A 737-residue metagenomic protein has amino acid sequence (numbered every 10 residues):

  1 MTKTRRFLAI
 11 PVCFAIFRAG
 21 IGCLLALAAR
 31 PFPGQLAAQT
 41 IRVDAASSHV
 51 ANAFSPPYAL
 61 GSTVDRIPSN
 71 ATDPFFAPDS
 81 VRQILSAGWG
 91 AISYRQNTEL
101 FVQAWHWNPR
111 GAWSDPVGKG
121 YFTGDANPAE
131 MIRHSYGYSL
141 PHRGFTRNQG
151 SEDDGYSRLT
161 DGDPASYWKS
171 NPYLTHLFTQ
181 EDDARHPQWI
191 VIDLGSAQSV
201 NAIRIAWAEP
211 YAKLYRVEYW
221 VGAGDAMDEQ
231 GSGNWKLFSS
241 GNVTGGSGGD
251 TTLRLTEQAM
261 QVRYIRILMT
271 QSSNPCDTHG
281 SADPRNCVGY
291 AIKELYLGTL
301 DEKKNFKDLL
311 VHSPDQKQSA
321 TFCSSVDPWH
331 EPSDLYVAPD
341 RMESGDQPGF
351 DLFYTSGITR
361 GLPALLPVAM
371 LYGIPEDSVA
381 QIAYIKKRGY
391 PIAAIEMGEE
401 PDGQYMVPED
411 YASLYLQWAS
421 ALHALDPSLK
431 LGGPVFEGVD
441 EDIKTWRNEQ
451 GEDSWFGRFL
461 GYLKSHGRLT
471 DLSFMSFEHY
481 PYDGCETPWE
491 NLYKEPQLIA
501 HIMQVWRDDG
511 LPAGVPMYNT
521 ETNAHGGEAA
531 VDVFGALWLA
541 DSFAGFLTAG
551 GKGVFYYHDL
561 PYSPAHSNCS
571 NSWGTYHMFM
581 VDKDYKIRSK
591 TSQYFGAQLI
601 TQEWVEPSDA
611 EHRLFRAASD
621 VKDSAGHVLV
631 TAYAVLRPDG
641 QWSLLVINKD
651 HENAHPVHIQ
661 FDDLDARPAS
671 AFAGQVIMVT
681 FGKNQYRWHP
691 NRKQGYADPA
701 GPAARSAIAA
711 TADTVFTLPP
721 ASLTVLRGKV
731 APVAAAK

Functional and structural regions predicted by a protein language model:
T40-R143, N274, N286-T470: N-terminal catalytic cores of secreted or lumenal carbohydrate-active enzymes
R110-A197, A208-Y211, S232, S239-S240 (+1 more regions): Disordered, acidic Ser/Thr/Pro-rich linker "stalks" and the adjacent N-terminal cap of the next globular domain
A184-H186, E209-E302: Trp- and acidic/polar-enriched beta-sheet ligand-binding modules for extracellular glycan and matrix recognition
R185-P187, G195-A202, V262, D639-Q641 (+1 more regions): Extended extracellular/luminal ectodomain segments enriched in beta-structured repeat modules
N201, D623-A669, F681-K683, T724-V725: Carbohydrate-binding surface patches
Q381, P408-G545, A549: Noncatalytic carbohydrate-binding groove/subsite architecture in carbohydrate-active enzymes
N519-T631, P638: Aromatic/acidic polysaccharide-binding cleft in carbohydrate-active enzymes
D665-P719: Acidic, Ser/Thr/Pro-rich beta/coil linker or hinge segments at domain junctions
